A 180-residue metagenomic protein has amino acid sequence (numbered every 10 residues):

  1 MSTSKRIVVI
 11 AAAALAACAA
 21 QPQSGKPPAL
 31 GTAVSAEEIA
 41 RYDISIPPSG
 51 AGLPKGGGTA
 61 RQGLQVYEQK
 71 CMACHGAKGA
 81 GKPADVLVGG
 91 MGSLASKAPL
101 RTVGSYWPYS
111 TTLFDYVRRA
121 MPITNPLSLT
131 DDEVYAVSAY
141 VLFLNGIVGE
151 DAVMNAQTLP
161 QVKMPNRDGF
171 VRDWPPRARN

Functional and structural regions predicted by a protein language model:
M1-V9: Bacterial N-terminal signal peptides that target proteins for export
C18-A20: N-terminal Sec signal peptide cleavage junction
A29-V66, P122-P126: Electrostatic cytochrome c docking/interface patches
D43, K55-A84, V88: Sequence/structural segment immediately N-terminal to covalent heme-attachment motifs in c-type and related
R61-Q69, A80-G81, Y106-S110, S128-D131 (+1 more regions): Sequence context surrounding c-type heme c attachment/ligation sites in exported
A80-R118, P122: Gly/Gly-Pro-rich "capping" loops immediately C-terminal to redox-active cysteine motifs in periplasmic/lumenal
T124, L129-N180: Flexible coil segments in periplasmic/lumen-exposed cytochrome c-class electron-transfer proteins
